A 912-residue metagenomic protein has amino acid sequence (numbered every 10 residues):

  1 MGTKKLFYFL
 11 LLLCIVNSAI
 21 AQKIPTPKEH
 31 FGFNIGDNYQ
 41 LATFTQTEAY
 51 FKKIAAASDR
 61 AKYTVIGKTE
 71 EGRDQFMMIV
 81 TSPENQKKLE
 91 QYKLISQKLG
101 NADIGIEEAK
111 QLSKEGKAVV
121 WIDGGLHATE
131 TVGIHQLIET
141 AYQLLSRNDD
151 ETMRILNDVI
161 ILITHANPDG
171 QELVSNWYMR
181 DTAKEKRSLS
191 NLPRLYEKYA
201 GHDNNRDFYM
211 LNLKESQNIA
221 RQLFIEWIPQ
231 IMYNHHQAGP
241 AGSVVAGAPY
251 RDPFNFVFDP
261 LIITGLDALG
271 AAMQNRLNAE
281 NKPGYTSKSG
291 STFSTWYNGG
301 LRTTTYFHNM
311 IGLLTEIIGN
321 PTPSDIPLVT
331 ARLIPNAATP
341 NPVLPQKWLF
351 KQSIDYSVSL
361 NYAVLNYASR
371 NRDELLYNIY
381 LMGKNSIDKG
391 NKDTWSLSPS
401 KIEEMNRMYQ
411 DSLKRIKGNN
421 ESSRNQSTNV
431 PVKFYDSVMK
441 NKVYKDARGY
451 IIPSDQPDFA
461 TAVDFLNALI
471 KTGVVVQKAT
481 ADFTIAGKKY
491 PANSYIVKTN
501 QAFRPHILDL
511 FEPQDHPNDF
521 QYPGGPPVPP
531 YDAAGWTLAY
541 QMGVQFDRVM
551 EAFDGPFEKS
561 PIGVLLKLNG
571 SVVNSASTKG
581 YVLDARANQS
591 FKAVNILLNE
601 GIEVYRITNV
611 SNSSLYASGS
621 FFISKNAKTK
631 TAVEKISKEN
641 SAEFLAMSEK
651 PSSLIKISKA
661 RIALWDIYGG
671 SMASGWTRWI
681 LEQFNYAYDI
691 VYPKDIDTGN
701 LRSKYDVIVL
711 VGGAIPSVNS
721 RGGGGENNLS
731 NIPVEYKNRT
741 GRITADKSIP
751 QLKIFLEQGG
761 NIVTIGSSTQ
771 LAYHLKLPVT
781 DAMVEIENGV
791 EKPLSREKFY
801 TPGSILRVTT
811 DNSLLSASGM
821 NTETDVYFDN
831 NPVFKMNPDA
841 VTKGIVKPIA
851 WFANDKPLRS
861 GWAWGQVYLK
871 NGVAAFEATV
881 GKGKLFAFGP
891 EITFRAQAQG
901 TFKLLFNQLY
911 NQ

Functional and structural regions predicted by a protein language model:
M1-T26: Bacterial Sec-dependent N-terminal signal peptides
Q22-T131, H135-V159, R206-D207, K214 (+6 more regions): Intrinsic-disorder/low-complexity accessory segments
L126-A128, T164-G170, M210, G239: Acidic, glycine-rich active-site loops and adjacent beta-strand->loop/helix elements that engage anionic groups
E151, V159-T164, P168-R206: Divalent-metal coordination cores built from histidine and acidic residues
I163-N167, Y178, N234-G242, S768: Short, solvent-exposed turn/loop segments enriched in Gly/Ser/Thr/Pro and often Arg
D169-G170, G239-A241, P321, P716: Feature marks short, surface-exposed loop/turn motifs that line or immediately flank catalytic pockets and channel
S188-M210, M232-Y250, M273, L469: Core alpha/beta catalytic barrel or barrel-like domain that forms the active/cofactor pocket in diverse metabolic
